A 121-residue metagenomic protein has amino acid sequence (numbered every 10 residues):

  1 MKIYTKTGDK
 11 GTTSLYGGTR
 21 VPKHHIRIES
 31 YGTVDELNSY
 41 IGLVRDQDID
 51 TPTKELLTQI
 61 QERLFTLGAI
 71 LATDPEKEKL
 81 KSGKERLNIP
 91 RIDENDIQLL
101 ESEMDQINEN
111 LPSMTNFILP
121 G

Functional and structural regions predicted by a protein language model:
M1-G121: Phosphate/pyrophosphate-binding loop motifs in nucleotide- or prenyl diphosphate-using proteins
